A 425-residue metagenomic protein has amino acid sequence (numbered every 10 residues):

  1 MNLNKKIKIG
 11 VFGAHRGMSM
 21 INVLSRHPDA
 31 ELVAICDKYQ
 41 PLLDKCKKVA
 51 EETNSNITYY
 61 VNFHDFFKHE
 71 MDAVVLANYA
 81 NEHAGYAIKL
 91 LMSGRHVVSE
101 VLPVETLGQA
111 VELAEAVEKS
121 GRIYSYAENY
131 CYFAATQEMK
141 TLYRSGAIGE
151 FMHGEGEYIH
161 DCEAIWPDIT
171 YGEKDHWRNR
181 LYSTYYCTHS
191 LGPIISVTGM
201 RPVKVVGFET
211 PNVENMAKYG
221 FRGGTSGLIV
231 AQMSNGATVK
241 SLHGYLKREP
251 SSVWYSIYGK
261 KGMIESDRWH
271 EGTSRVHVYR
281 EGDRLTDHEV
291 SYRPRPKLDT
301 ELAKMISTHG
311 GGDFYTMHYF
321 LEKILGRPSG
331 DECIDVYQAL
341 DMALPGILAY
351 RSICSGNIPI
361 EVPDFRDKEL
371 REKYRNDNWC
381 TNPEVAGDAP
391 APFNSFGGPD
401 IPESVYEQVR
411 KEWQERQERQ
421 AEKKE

Functional and structural regions predicted by a protein language model:
M1-E52: N-terminal Rossmann-like dinucleotide-binding module
K6-K8, E150-H153, T238: Residues that mark the start of a beta-strand
H15-R16, I123, Y130-F221: Predominantly a Rossmann-like dinucleotide-binding segment in NAD(P)-dependent oxidoreductases
T58-H69: Short acidic low-complexity segments
D72-A73, Y79-A80, A84-C131, G146: Beta-strand-loop-alpha-helix segment that lines the small-molecule cofactor/substrate pocket of alpha/beta enzymes
N78-Y79, H243: Short glycine-/small-residue-rich Rossmann-like dinucleotide-binding loops
Y185-G282, K304-E332, A343-R351, E361-E425: Contiguous beta-strand/loop segments that form the cofactor/metal-binding neighborhood of enzyme cores
